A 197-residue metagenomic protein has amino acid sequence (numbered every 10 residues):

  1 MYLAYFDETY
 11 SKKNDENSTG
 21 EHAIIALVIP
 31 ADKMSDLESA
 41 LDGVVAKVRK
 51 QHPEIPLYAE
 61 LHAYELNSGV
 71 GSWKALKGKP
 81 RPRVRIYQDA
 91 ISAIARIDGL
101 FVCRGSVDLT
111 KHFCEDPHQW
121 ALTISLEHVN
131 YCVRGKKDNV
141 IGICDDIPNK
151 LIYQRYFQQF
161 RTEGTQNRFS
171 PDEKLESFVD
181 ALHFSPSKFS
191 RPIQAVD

Functional and structural regions predicted by a protein language model:
M1-D197: Phosphate-ester processing/binding pockets and catalytic centers
